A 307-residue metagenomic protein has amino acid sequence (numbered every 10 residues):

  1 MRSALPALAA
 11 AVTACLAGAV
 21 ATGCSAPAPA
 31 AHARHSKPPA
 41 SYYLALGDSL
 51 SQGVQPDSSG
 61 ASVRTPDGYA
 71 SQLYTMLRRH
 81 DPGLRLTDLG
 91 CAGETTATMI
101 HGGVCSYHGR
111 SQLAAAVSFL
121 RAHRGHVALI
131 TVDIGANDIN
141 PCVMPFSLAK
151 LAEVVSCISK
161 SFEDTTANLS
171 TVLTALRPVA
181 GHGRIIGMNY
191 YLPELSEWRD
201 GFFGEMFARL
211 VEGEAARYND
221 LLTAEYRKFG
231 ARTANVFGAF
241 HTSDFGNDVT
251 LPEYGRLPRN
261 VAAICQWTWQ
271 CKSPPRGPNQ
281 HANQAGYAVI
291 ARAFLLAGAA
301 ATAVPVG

Functional and structural regions predicted by a protein language model:
M1-A30: Secretory targeting and sorting signals
P27-H35, P178, E214, T302-G307: Composition-driven, intrinsically disordered low-complexity tracts enriched in small residues
A31-G93, I130: Serine-esterase "nucleophile elbow" of acetyl-processing enzymes
L50-P56, A92-G103, N137-P141: Active-site neighborhood of divalent metal-dependent phosphoester/pyrophosphate hydrolases
D57-R64, G102-C105, F207-A208: Short glycine-enriched, charge-decorated loop/helix-capping segments at active-site entrances that position
D88-T96, A239-T242: Acidic helix-start/capping segments at beta-turn-to-alpha-helix junctions
R110-G277: Alpha-helical cap/lid subdomain in secreted, periplasmic, or secretory-pathway luminal O-acyl-processing enzymes
P258-G307: Histidine-centered active-site loop/cap adjacent to the catalytic His in serine esterases/O-acetyl transfer systems
